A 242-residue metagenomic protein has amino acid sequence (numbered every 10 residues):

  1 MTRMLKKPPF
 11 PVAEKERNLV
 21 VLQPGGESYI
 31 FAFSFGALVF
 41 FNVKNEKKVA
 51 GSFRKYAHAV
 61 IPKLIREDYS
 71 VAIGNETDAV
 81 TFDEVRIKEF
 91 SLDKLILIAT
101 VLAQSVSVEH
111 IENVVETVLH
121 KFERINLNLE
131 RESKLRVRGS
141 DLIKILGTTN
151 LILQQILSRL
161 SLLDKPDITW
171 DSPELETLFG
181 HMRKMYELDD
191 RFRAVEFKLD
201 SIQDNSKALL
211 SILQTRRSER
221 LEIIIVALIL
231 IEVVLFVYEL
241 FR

Functional and structural regions predicted by a protein language model:
M1-F90, L97: Short Lys/Arg-enriched alpha/beta "domain-start" segment
M4, V49, F53, Y69 (+3 more regions): Generic structural signal of hydrophobic/aromatic residues within well-ordered alpha-helices of folded domains
L22, V80-E84, K88-S91, V115-V118 (+3 more regions): N-proximal short alpha-helices
A37-N45, V71-F82, L129-L142, I152 (+1 more regions): Short, charged N-terminal helix-start/capping segments
R54-A59, E116, H120, S161: Short, intrinsically disordered, mixed-charge
D93-S158: Membrane-proximal low-complexity regions enriched in glycine and acidic/polar residues
E132-E239: Membrane-associated alpha-helical segments
